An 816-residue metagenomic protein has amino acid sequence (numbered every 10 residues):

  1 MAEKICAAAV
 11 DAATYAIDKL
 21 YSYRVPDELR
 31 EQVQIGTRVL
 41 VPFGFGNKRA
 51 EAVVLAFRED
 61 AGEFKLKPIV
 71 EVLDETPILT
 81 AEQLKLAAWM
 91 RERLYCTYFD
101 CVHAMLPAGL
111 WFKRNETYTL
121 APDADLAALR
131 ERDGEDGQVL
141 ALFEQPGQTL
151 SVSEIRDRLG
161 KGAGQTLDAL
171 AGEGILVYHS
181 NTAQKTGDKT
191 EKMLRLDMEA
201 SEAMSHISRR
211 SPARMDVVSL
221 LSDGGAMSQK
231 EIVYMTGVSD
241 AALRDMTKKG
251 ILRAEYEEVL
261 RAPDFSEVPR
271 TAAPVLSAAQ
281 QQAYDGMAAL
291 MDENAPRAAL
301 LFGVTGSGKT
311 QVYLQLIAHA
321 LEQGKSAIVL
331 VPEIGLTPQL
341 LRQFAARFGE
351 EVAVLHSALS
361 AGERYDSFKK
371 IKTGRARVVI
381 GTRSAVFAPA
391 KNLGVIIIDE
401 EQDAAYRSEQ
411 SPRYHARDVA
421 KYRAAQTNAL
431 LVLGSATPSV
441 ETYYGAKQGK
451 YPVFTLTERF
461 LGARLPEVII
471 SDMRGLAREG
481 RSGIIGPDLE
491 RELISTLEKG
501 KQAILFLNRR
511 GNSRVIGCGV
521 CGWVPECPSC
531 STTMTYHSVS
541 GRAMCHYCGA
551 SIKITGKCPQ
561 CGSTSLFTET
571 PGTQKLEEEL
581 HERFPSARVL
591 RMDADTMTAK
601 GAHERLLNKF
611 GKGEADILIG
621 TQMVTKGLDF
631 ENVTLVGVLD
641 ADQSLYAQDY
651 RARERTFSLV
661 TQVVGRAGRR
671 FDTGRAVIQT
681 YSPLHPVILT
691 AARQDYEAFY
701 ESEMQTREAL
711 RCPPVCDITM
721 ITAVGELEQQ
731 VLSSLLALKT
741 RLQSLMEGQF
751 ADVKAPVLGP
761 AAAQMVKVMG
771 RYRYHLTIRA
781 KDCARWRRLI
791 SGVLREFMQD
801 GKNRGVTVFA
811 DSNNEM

Functional and structural regions predicted by a protein language model:
M1-S435, T442, K447-A463, T777 (+2 more regions): Accessory, non-ATPase domains that flank or precede helicase/AAA+ motor cores in DNA-metabolism machines
V177, L590, M746-A763, R804-S812: Short beta-strand elements
V268-S277, Q281, N294-L732, A763-V766 (+2 more regions): Inter-lobe coupling/hinge segments of SF2-like helicase ATPases
A283, L505, E747-F750, E815-M816: Conserved beta/loop motifs at nucleotide-recognition and modification sites
F348, F584, L745-A751, D800-N803: Short helix-capping segments at alpha-helix termini
Q729-S744: Extracytoplasmic/periplasmic
L742, V753-R785, I790-V793: C-terminal structured "cap/appendage" subdomains that terminate the fold
